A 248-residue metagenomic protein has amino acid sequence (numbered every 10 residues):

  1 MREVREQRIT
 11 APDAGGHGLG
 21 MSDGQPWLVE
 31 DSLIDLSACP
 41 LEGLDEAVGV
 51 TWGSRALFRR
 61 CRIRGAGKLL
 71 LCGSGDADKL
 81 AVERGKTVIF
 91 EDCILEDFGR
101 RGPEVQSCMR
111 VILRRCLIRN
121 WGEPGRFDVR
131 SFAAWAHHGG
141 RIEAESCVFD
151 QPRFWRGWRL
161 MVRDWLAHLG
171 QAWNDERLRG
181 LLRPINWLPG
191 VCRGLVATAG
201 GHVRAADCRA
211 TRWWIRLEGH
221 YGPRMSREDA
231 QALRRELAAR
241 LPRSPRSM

Functional and structural regions predicted by a protein language model:
M1-E6, W27-D31, A56-F58, V88-E91 (+7 more regions): All-beta strand scaffolds that present successive hydrophobic residues in beta-strands
R2, T10-P12, S22, E30 (+16 more regions): Feature marks extracellular polysaccharide-active and adherence modules
R8-S22, P40-W52, G65-V82, D97-V105 (+5 more regions): Extracellular beta-strand/beta-solenoid scaffold signature
R209-W214, Q231-P242: Long, contiguous C-terminal flanking segments immediately downstream of a protein's structured core
